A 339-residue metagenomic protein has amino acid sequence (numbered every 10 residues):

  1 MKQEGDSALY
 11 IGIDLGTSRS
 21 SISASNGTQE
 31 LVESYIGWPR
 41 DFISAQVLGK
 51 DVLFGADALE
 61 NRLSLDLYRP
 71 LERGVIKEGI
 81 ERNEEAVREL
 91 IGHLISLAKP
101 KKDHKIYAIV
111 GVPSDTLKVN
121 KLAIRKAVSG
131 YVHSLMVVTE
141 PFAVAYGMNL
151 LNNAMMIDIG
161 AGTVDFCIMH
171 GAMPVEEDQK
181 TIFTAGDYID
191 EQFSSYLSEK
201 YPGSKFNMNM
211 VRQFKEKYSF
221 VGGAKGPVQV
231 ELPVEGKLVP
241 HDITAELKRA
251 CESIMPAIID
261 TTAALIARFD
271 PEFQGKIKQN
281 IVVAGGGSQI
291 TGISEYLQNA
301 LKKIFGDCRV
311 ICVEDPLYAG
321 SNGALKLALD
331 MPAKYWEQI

Functional and structural regions predicted by a protein language model:
M1-T17, S21-Q46, D57-I159, M169-I259 (+3 more regions): Nucleotide/phosphate-binding catalytic cleft detector across ATP-hydrolyzing and phosphate-transferring enzymes
D51-L53: Charged, low-complexity intrinsically disordered regions
G162-D165: Flexible glycine-/small-residue-enriched beta->alpha junction loops that bind anionic phosphate/pyrophosphate groups
